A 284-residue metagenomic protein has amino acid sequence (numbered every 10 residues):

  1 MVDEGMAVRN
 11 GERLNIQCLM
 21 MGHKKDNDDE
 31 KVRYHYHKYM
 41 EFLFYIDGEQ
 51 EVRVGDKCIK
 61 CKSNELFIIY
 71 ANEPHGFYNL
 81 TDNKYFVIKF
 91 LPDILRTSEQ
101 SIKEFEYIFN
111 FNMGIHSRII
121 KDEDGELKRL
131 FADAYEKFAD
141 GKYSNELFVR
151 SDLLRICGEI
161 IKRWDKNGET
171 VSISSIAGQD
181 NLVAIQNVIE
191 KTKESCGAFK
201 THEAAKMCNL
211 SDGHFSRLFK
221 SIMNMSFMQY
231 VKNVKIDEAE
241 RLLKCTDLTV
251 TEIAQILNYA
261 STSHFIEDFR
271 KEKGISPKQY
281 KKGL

Functional and structural regions predicted by a protein language model:
M1-K62, H264: Generic protein-terminus/edge-of-domain signal
V2-M20, P74, Y78-E136, K162-N167: A hydrophobic/aromatic-rich effector-binding and dimerization subdomain of bacterial HTH-type transcriptional regulators
I46, K128-K142, I189, K193-C196 (+1 more regions): Regular secondary-structure segments
R53-K57, A71, L80: Short strand-coil-strand connectors
C61-P74: Conserved metal-binding segment of the jelly-roll/cupin
I115-D122, A139-V149, G158-G197, H202-E203 (+2 more regions): Short, Lys/Arg-enriched, Trp-marked, Pro/Gly-tolerant hinge/linker segments that flank
A198-D237, L248, E252-L284: Basic/polar phosphate-binding segments, predominantly the helix-turn-helix DNA-binding elements of transcriptional
